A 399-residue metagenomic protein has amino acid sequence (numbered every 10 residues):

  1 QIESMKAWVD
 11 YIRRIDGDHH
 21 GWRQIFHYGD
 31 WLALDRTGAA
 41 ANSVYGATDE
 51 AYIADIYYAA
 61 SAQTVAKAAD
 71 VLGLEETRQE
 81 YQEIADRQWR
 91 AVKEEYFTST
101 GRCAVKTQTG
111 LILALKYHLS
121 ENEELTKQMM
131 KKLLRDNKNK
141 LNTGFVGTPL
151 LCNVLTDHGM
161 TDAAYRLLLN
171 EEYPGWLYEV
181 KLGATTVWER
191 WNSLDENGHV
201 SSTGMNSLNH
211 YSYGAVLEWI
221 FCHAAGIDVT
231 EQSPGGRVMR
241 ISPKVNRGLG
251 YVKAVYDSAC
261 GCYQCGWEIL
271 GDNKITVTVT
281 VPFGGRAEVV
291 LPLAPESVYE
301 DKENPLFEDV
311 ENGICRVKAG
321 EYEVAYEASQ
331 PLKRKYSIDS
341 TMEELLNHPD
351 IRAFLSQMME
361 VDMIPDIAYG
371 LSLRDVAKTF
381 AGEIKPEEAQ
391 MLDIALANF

Functional and structural regions predicted by a protein language model:
Q1, Y57-L74, I112-N122, P149-H158 (+1 more regions): Well-ordered alpha-helical scaffold segments within catalytic/enzyme domains
Q1-A54, L72-L113, L182, P234-G236: Active-site acid/base region of carbohydrate-active enzymes
S4-Y11, I53, Y57-A60, T64-K67 (+11 more regions): Extracytoplasmic/secreted proteins, especially bacterial periplasmic and envelope-associated proteins
M5, A51, S61, A85 (+7 more regions): Active-site-proximal structural scaffolding
W8-I15, T64, A68-V71, A91 (+9 more regions): Structured segments of extracytoplasmic/periplasmic soluble domains in secreted or envelope-associated proteins
E83, D162-L332: Non-catalytic C-terminal accessory modules of carbohydrate-active enzymes
S99-M205: Extracellular polysaccharide-recognition and catalytic grooves
K333-L396: Compact, charge-rich alpha-helical regulatory domains located at protein termini
